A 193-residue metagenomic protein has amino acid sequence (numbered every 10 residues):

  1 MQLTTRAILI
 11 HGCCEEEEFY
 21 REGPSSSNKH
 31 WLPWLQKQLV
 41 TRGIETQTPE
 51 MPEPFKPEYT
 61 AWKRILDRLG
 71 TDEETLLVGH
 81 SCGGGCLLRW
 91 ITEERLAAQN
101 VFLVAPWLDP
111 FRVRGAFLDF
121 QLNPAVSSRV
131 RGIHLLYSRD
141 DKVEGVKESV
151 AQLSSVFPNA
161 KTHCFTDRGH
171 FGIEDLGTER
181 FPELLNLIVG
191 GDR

Functional and structural regions predicted by a protein language model:
Q2-R42, E50: Short, surface-exposed "cap/lid" segments of acyl-processing enzymes
G12-C13, M51-P54, F102-F111, S138-R139: Active-site nucleophile loop of the alpha/beta-hydrolase fold
P49-M51, H163-H170: Short glycine-rich catalytic loops that host catalytic nucleophiles or stabilize transition states across multiple
L77-L88: Gly/Ala-rich beta-loop-alpha elbow adjacent to hydrolase catalytic centers
P106-R129: Flexible "cap/lid" loop of the alpha/beta hydrolase fold
R129-V130, H134-D141: Short beta-strand/loop motif that positions the catalytic acidic residue of the alpha/beta-hydrolase fold
K142-E148: Conserved alpha/beta-hydrolase "acid-adjacent" motif
R168-E179: Catalytic histidine-centered segment of alpha/beta-hydrolase-like enzymes
